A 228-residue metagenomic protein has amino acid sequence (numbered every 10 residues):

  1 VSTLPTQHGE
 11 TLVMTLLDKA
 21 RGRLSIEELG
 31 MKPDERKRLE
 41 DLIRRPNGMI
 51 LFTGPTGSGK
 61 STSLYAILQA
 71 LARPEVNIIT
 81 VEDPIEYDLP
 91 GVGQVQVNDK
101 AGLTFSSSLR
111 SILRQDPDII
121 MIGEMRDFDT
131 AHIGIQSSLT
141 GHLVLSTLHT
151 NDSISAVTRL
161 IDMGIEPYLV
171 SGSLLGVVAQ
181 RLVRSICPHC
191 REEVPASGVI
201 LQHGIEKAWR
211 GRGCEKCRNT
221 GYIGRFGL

Functional and structural regions predicted by a protein language model:
V1-L228: Short, flexible helix-loop junctions that flank or precede catalytic/ligand sites
